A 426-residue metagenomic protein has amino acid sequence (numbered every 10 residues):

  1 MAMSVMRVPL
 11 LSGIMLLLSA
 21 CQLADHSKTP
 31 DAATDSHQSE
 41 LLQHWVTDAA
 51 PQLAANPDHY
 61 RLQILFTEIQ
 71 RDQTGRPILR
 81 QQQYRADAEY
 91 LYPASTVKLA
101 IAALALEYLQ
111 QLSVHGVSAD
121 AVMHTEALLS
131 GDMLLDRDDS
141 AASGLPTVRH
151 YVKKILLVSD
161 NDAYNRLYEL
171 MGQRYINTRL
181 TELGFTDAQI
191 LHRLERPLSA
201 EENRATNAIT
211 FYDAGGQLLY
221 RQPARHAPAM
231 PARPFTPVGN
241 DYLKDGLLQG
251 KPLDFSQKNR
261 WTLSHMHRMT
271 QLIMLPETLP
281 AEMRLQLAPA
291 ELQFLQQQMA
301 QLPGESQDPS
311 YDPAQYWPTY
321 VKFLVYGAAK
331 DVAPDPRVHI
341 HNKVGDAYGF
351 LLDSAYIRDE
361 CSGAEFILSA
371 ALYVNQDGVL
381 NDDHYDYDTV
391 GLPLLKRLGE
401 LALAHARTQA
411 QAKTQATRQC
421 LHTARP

Functional and structural regions predicted by a protein language model:
M1-L10: Bacterial N-terminal signal peptides that target proteins for export
L11-M15: Hydrophobic helical h-region of N-terminal Sec-dependent signal peptides in bacterial secretory/periplasmic proteins
S19-A20: C-terminal motif of bacterial Sec signal peptides marking the signal peptidase cleavage site
L23-A50, K244-P426: Structured C-terminal helix/loop/strand segments within mature extracytoplasmic catalytic/sensor domains
A24-A205: Active-site-adjacent loops and short helices of periplasmic peptidoglycan-processing enzymes
D72, D213, D359: Acidic surface patches and DE-rich sequence motifs
G144, V152, V158-E291: Mid-domain, small-residue-enriched loop/turn segments at the edges of structured enzyme/sensor domains
